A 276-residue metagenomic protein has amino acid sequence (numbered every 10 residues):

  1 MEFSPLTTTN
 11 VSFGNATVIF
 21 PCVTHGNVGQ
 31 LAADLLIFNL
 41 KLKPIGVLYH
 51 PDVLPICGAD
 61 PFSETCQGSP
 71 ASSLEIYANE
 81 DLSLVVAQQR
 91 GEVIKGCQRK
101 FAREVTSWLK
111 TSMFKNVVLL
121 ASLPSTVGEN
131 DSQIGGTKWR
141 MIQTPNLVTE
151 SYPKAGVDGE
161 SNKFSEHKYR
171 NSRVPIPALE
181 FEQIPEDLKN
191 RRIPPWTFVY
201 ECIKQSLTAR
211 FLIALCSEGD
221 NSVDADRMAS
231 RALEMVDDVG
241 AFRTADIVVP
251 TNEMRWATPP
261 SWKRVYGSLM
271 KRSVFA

Functional and structural regions predicted by a protein language model:
M1-F114, S125-A276: Accessory terminal and edge-of-domain segments that mediate assembly/interaction and cofactor placement around
A121-S122: Extracytoplasmic thiol/disulfide redox context detector
